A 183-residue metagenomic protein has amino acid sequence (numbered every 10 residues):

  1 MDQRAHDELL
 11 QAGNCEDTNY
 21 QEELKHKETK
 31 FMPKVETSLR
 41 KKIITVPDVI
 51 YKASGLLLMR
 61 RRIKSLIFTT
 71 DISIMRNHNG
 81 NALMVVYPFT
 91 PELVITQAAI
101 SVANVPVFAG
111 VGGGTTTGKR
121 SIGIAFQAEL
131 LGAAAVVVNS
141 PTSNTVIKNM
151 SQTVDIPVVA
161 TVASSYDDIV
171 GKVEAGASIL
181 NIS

Functional and structural regions predicted by a protein language model:
D2-V107, T116-G118: Conserved N-terminal beta1-alpha1 strand-loop-helix module at the mouth
S38, S54, S65, S73 (+7 more regions): Generic serine detector
R61-K64, A82-F89, G110-T117, A133-T142 (+2 more regions): Catalytic beta/alpha-barrel core
I74-M75, A99, Q127-E129, M150 (+1 more regions): Generic structural signal for hydrophobic
Y87-A103, T116-S121, N139-D155, S165-V170: Active-site-adjacent beta->alpha loops and helix N-cap segments on the catalytic face of soluble alpha/beta enzymes
A103, L131-G132, T153-V154, A175-G176: Short, structured coil segments at secondary-structure junctions
I124: Glycine-rich, flexible loop segments associated with nucleotide phosphate handling
